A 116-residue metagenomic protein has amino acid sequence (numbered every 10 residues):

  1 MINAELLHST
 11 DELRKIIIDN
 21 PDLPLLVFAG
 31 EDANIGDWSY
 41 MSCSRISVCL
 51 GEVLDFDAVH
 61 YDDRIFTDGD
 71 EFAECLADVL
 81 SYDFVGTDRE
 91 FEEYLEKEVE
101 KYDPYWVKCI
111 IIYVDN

Functional and structural regions predicted by a protein language model:
M1-P24: Long, hydrophobic N-terminal alpha-helical segment
F28-N116: Detector for the mature cores of small, proteolytically processed and post-translationally modified peptide effectors
